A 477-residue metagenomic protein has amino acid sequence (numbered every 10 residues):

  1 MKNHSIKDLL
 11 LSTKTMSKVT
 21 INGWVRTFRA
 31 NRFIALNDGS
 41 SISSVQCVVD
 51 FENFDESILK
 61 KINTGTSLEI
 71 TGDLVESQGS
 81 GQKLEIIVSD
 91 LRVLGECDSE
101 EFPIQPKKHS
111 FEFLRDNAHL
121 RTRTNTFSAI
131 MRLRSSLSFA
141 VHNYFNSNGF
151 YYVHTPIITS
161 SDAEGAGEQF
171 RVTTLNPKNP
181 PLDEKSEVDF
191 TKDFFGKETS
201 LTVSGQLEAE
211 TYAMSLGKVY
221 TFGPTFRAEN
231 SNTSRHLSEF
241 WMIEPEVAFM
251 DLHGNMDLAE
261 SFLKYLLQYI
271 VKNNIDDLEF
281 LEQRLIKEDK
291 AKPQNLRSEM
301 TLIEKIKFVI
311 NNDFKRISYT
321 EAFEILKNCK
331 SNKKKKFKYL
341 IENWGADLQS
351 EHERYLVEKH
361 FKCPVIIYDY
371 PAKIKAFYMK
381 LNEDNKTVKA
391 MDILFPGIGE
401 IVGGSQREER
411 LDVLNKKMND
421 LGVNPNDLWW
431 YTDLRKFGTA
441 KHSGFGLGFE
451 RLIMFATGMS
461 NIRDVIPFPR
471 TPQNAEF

Functional and structural regions predicted by a protein language model:
K2-A248: Class II aminoacyl-tRNA synthetase-like tRNA-binding/catalytic domains
W24, S136, A140-N148, S204-L207 (+13 more regions): Generic, well-ordered alpha-helical scaffold segments in large soluble proteins
D55, I62, G81, F127-S135 (+6 more regions): Generic detection of long, well-ordered alpha-helical segments
Q82, N148-Y151, H253-D257, N426: Short, solvent-exposed positions on alpha-helices
M131, P156, T199-T202, Y212 (+6 more regions): Hydrophobic alpha-helical scaffolding
D162-Q169, T174-D189, F262-I393, D420-A440: Metal-assisted phosphate- and nucleotidyl-transfer catalytic regions
G196, S200, M214-P224, L237-D251 (+4 more regions): TRNA-recognition modules of translation machinery and tRNA-sensing kinases, especially anticodon-binding
